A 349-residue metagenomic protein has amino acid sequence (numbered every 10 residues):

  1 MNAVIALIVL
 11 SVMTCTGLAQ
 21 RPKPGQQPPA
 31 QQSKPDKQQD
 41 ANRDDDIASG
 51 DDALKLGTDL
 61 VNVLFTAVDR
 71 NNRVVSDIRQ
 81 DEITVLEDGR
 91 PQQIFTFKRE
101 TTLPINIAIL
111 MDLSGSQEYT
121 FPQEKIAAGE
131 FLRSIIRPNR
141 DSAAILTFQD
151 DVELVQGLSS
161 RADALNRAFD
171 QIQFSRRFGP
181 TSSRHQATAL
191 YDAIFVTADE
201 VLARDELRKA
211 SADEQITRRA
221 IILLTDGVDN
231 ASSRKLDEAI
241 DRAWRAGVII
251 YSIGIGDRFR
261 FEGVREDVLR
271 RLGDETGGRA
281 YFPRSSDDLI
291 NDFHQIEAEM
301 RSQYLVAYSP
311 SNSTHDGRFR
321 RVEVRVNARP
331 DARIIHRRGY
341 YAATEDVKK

Functional and structural regions predicted by a protein language model:
V4-T14: Bacterial N-terminal signal peptides
L18-K349: Scaffold/interface architecture of coatomer-like assemblies
